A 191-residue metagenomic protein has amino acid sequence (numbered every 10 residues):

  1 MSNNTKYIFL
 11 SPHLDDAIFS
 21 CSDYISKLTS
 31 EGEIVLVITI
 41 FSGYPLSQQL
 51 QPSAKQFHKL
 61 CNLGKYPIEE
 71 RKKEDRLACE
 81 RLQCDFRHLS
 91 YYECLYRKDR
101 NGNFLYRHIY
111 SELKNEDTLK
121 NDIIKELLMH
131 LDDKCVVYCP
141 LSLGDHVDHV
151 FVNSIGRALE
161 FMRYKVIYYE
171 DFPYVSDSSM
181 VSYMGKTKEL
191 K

Functional and structural regions predicted by a protein language model:
M1-F151, A158: Active-site beta-strand->loop->alpha-helix modules in alpha/beta enzyme cores, enriched in Gly/His/Asp(Glu)
C94, G156, G185-K188: A sequence-level detector of short, solvent-exposed, charge-rich linear segments
F161-Y164: Short helix-capping segments at alpha-helix termini
P173-Y174: Acidic, glycine-rich loop-and-strand cores that form catalytic or ligand-binding grooves in diverse globular domains
S179-K191: A conserved mid-domain beta-alpha-beta active-site/ligand-binding segment of alpha/beta enzyme cores
